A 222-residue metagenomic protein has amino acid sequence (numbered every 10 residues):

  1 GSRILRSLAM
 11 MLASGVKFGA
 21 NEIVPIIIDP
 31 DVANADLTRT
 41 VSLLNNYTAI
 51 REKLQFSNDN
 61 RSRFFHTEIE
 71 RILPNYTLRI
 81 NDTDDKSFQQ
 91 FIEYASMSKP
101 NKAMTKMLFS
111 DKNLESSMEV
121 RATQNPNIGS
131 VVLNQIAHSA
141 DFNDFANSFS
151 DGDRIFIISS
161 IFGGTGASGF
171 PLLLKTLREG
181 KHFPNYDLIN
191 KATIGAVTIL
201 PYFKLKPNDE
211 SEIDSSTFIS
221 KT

Functional and structural regions predicted by a protein language model:
S2-I158, S168-T222: Segments that form or flank anion-binding pockets
